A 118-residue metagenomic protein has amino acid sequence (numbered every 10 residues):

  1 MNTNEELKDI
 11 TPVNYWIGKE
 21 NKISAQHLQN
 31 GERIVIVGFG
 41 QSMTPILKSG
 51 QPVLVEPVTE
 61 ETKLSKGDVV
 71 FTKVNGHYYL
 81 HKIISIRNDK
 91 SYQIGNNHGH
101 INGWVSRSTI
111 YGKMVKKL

Functional and structural regions predicted by a protein language model:
M1-L118: Extended hydrophobic leader/signal-anchor segments used for secretion and membrane insertion
